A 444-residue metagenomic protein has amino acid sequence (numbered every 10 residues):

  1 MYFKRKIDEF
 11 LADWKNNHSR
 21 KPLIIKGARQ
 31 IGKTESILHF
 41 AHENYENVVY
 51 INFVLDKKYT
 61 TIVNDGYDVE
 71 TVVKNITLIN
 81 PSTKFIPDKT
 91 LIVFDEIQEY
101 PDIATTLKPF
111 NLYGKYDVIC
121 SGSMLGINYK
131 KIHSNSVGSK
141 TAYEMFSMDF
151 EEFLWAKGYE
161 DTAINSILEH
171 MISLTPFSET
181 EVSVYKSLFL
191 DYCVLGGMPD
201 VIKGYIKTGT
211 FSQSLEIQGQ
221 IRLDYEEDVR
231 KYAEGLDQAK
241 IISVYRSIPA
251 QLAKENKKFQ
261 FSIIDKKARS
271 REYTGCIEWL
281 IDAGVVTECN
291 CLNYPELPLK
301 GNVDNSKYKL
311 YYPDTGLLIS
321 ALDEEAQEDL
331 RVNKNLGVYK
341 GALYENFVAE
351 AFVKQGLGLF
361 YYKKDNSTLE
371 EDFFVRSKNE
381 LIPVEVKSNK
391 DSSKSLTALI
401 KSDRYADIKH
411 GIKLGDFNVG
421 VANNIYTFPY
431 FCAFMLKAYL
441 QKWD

Functional and structural regions predicted by a protein language model:
M1-N16: N-terminal pre-Walker A segment at the start of P-loop NTPase domains
N17, V375-P383: Active-site beta-strand-loop-beta-strand hairpin of nuclease catalytic cores that positions key catalytic residues
K33: Conserved lysine of the Walker
S36, F40: Hydrophobic positions on the alpha1 helix immediately C-terminal to the Walker A/P-loop
L55-D88: Short glycine-rich substrate-engagement loop in P-loop NTPases that contacts/grips substrate
V93, D117-S123, E144: Structural recognition of the conserved hydrophobic beta-strand(s) that form the central parallel beta-sheet of P-loop
K130-A253: Interdomain motor-coupling "hinge/lid" segment immediately C-terminal to the ATP-binding subdomain of NTP-driven enzymes
K203-E370, F374-K378: Accessory nucleic acid-recognition modules appended to NTPase machines
